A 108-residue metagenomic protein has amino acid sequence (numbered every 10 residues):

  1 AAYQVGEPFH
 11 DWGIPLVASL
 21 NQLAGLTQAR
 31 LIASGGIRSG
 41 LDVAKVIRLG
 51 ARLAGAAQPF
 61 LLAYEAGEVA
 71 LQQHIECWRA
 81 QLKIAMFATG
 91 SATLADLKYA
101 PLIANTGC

Functional and structural regions predicted by a protein language model:
A1-E68, E76: Glycine-rich phosphate/ribose-binding loops and adjacent secondary-structure elements that form binding surfaces
F60-C108: C-terminal extensions of enzymes
